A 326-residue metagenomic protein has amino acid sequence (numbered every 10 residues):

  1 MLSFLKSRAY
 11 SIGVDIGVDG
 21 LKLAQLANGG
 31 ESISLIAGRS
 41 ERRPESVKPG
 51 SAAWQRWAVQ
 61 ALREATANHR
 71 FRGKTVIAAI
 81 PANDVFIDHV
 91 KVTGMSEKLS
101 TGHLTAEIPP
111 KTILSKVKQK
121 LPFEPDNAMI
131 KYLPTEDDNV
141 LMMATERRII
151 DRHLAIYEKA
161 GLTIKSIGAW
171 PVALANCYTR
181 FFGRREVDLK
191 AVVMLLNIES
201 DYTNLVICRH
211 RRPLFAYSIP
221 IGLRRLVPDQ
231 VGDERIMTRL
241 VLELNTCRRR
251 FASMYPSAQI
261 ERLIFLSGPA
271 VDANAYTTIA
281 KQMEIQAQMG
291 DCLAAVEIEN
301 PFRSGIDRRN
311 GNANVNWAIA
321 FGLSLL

Functional and structural regions predicted by a protein language model:
M1-L326: Hydrophobic/aromatic-enriched cytosolic interaction surfaces used to assemble or bind macromolecules
